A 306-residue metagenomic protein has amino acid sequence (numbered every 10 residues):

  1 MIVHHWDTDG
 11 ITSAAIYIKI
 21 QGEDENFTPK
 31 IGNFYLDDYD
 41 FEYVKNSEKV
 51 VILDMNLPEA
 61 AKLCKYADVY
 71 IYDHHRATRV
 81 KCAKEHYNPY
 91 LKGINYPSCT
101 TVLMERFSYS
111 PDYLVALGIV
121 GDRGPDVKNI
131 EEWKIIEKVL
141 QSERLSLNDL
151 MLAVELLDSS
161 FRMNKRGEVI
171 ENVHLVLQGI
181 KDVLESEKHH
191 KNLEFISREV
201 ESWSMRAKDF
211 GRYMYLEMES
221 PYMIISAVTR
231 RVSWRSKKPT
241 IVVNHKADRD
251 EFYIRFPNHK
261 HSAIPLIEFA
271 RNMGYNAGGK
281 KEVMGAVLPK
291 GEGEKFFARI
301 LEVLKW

Functional and structural regions predicted by a protein language model:
M1-N148, K208-W306: Replace "Mg2+/Mn2+-dependent" with "divalent metal-dependent
G93, N172-M214: Oxyanion-binding "anion nests"
K128, E132-Q178: Loop-centered beta-sheet repeat module
A153-K165, V183-N192, I224-S233: Short N-terminal helix-initiation segments at or just after the protein's N-terminus
